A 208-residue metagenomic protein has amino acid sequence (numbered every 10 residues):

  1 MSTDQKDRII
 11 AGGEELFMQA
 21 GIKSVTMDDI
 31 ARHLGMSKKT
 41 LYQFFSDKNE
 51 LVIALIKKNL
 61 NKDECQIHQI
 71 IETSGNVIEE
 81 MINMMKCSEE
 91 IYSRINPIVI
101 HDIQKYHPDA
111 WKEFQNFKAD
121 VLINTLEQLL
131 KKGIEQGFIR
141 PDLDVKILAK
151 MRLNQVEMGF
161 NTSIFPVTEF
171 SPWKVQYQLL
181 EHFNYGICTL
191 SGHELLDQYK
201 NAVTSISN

Functional and structural regions predicted by a protein language model:
M1-A20, S24-M36, E50-I53: Basic, helix-initiating cap at the start of DNA-binding domains
G35-F45: Short hydrophobic/aromatic patch on the recognition helix
K48, N59, D63, M84 (+5 more regions): Hydrophobic/aromatic residues within well-ordered alpha-helical segments
A54, K58, C65-I98, A149-R152 (+1 more regions): Hydrophobic alpha-helical connector segments
E79, F117, E135-M151, E169-Q178: All-alpha amphipathic helical-bundle segments outside canonical DNA-binding/catalytic cores that form hydrophobic
S93-E127, I134-F138, K146-I147: Short secondary-structure transition hinges
Q128-K132, Q136, E169-N208: C-terminal peripheral helix-coil segments that are non-catalytic and often amphipathic
